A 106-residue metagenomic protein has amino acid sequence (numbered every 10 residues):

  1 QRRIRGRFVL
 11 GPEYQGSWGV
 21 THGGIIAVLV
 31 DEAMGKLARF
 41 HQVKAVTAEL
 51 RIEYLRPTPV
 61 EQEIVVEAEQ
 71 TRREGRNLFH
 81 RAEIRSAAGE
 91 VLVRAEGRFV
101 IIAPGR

Functional and structural regions predicted by a protein language model:
Q1-R3, T21-K44: Active-site helix/loop of acyl-thioester processing domains in fatty-acid/polyketide metabolism, spanning hotdog-fold
Q1-T21: Catalytic strand-loop segment that frames the active site of acyl-thioester-processing enzymes
R2-I4, V46-A48, I64, L78 (+1 more regions): Hydrophobic core residues within well-ordered beta-strands of beta-rich domains
R5, E32, L37, E67 (+2 more regions): Residues within well-formed alpha-helices
R7-V9, R51-E53, E67-E69, E83 (+1 more regions): Residue-level recognition of well-ordered beta-strand positions that form the cores of beta-sheet-rich folds across
G16-G19, G23-G24, G35, E61 (+1 more regions): Glycine-centered flexibility sites
A33-V65: Hydrophobic beta-strand-centered segment that forms part of the acyl-chain substrate-binding groove
T58-V60, T71-R106: HotDog/MaoC-like acyl-thioester-processing domains
